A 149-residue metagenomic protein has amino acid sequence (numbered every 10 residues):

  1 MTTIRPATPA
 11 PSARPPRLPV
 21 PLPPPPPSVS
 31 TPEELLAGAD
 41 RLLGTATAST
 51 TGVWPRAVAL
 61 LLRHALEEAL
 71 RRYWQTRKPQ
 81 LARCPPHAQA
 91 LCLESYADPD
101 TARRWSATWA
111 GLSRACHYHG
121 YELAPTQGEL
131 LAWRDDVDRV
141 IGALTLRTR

Functional and structural regions predicted by a protein language model:
T2-P27, P79-R149: Long, charged low-complexity segments
P16-P86: Amphipathic alpha-helical interface elements
